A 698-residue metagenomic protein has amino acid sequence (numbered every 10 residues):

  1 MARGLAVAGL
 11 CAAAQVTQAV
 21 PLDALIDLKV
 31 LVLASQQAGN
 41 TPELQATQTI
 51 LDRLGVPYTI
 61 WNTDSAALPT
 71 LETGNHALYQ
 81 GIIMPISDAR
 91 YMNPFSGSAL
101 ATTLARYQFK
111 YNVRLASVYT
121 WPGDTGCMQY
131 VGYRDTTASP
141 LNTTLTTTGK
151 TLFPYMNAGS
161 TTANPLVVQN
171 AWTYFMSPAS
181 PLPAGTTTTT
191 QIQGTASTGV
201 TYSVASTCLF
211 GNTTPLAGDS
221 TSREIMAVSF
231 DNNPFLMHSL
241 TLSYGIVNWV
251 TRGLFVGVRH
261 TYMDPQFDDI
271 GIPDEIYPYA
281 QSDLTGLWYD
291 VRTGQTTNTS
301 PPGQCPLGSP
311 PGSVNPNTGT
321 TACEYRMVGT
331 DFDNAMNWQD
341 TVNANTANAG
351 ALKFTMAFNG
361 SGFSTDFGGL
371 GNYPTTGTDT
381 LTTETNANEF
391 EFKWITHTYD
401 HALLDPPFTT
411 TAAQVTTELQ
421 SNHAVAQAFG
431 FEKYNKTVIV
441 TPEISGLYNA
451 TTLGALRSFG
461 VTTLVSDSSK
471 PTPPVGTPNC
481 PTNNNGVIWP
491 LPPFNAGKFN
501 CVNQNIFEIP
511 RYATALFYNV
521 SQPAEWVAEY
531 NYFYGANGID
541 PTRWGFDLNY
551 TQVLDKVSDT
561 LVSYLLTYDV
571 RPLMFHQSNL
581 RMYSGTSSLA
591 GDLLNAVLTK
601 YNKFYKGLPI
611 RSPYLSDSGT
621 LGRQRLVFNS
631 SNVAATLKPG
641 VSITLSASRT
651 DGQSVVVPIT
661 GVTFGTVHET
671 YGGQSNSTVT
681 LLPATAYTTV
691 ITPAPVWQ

Functional and structural regions predicted by a protein language model:
P21, K29-S117, G123-T125, F267: Helical hinge/lid and interdomain linker segments adjacent to catalytic or ligand-binding clefts that mediate domain
K29, S87, A105-Y111, V118-V131 (+11 more regions): Metal-dependent polysaccharide deacetylase catalytic core of the NodB/CE4 family, i.e., the active-site-bearing domain
V113-G199, L637-P639: An acidic, glycine-rich "communication" segment
M128-Y130, A163-P165, A171-W172, A179-T190 (+7 more regions): Active-site-adjacent pocket scaffolds in enzyme catalytic domains
F175-G271, Y277-D283, N298-L307, A322-N345 (+2 more regions): Non-catalytic propeptide/linker segments at domain boundaries
F230-N233, I246-I276, A513-S612: Catalytic grooves of carbohydrate-active enzymes
V633-G665: Carbohydrate-binding surface patches
Q674-Q698: C-terminal beta-strand-rich structural cap/linker in extracellular carbohydrate-active enzymes
